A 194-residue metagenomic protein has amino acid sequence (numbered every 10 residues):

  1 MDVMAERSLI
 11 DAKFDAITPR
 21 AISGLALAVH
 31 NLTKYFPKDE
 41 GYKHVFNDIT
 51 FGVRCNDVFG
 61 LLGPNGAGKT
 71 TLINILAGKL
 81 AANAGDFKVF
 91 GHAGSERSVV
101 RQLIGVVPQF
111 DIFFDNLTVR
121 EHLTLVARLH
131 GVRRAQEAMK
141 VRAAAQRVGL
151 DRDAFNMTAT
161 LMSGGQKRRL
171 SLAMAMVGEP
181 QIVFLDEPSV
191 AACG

Functional and structural regions predicted by a protein language model:
A77: Helix-to-loop junction immediately C-terminal to a conserved catalytic motif
G85-S95, V99-V100: Conserved ABC transporter NBD signature motif
T124, R128, Q136-D153: Conserved ABC ATPase "signature" region
T158-M162: Conserved ABC ATPase signature
L172: Hydrophobic anchor residue at the start of the ABC signature
E179: Conserved catalytic motifs of ABC-family nucleotide-binding domains
